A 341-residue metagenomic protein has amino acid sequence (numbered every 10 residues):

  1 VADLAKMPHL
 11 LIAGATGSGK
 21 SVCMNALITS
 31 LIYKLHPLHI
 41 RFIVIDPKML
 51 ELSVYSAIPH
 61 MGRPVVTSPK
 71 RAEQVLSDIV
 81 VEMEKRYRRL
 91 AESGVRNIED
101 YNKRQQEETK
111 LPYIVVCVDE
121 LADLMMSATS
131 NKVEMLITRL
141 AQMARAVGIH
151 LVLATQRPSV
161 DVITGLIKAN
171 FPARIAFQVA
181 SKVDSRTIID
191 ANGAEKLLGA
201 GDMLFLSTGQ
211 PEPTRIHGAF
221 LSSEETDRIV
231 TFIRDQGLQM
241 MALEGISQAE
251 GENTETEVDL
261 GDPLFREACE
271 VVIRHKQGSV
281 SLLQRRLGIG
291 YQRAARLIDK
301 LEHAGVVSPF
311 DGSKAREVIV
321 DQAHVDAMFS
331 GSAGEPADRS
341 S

Functional and structural regions predicted by a protein language model:
V1-M7, C23, T29-S30, P37-V44 (+2 more regions): P-loop NTPase motor-domain active sites and their immediate coupling elements
L10: Conserved beta-strand position immediately N-terminal to the Walker
A13: Residues at the beta-strand->loop junction immediately N-terminal to the Walker
T16-G17, T155: The conserved Walker
K20: Conserved lysine of the Walker
V54-I79: P-loop NTPase motor core
